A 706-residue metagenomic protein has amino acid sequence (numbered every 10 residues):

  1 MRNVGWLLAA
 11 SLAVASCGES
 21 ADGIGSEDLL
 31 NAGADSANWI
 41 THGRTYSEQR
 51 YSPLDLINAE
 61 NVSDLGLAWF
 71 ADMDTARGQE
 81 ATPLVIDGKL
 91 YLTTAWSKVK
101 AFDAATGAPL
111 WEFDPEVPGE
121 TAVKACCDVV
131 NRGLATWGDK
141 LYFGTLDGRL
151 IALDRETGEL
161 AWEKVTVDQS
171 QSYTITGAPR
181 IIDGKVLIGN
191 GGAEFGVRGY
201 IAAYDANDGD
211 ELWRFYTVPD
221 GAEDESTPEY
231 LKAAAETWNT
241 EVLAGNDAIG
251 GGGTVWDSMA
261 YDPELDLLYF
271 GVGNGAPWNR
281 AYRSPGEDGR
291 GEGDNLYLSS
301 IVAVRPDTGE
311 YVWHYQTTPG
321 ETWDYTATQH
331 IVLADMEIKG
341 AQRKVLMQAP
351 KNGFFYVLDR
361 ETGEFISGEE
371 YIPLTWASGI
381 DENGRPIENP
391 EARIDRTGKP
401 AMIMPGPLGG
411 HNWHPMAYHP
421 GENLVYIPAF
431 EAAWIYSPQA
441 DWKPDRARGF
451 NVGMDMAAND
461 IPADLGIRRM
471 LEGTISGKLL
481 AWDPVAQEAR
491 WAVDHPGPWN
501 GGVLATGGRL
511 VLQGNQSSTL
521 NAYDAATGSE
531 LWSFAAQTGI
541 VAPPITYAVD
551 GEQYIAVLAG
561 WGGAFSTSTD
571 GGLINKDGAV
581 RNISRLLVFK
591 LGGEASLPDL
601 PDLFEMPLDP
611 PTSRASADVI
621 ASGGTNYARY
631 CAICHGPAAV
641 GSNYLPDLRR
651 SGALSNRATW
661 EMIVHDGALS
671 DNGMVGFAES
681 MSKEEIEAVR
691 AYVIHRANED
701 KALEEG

Functional and structural regions predicted by a protein language model:
D22-L67, D224-A233, N389-A392, I467-R469 (+3 more regions): Blade/loop signatures of beta-propeller domains
W39-G43, G78-K98, V123-R149, T174-F195 (+9 more regions): Repeat-blade elements of multi-bladed beta-propeller folds
A71-T82, E112-A135, L160-A178, Y216-S258 (+9 more regions): Extracytoplasmic beta-rich repeat domains
G144, V619, A678-G706: C-terminal capping alpha-helices of c-type cytochrome domains
I188-Y200, L243, F270-N295, E431-E472 (+1 more regions): Short, conserved, GDST-rich strand-edge loop motifs in beta-rich repeat architectures
L603-N626, G706: Electrostatic cytochrome c docking/interface patches
G623-P637, W660, V664, M674 (+1 more regions): The canonical Cys-X-X-Cys-His
G636-L669, G673-G676: Gly/Gly-Pro-rich "capping" loops immediately C-terminal to redox-active cysteine motifs in periplasmic/lumenal
